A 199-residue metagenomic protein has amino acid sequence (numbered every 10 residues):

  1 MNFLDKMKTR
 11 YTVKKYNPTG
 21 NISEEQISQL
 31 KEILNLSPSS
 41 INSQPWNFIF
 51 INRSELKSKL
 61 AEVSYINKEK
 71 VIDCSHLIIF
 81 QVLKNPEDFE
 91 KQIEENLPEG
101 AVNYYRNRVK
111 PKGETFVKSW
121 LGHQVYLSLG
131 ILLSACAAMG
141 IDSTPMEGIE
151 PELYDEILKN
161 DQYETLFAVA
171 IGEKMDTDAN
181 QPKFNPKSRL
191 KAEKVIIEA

Functional and structural regions predicted by a protein language model:
M1-L4: Charged, compositionally biased N-terminal leader segments and the immediate start of the first structured element
K6-K15, N21, L166-A199: C-terminal helix-cap and adjacent tail motif
T12-S43: An N-terminal domain-cap segment
I22, E55, I149-E150: Short beta->alpha linker loops
L34-L36, I78, N103-D155, V169: Small-aliphatic-rich amphipathic alpha-helix that forms the alpha element of a beta-alpha
I49-H123: Glycine/small-residue-rich phosphate/adenosyl-binding loop
E69-V71, L77-F80, N160-N180: A glycine-rich helix N-cap at a beta->alpha junction
D155-D161, K183-F184: Short proline/glycine-enriched turn/loop segments at secondary-structure junctions
